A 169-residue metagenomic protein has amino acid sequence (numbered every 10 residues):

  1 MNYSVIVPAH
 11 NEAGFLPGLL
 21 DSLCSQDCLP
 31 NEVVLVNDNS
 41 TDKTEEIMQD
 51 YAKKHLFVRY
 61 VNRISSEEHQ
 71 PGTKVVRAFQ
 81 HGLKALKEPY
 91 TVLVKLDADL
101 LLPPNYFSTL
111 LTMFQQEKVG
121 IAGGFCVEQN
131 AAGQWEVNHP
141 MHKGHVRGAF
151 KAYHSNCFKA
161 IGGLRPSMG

Functional and structural regions predicted by a protein language model:
M1-S25: N-proximal low-complexity "stem/linker" segments adjacent to membrane-targeting elements
L20-D21, E45-E46, P104-Q115, F158: Short alpha-helix within the catalytic core of nucleotide-sugar-dependent glycosyltransferases
D21-E67: Acidic donor-binding segment of Leloir-type glycosyltransferases
V76-V92: Active-site nucleotide-sugar/metal-binding loop of Leloir-type enzymes
P89-L101: Short beta-strand-to-loop acidic/aromatic patch adjacent to the donor-nucleotide binding site
L101-E136: Conserved donor NDP-sugar-binding/catalytic core segment of glycosyltransferases
R147-G162: Conserved nucleotide-sugar donor-binding and metal-coordinating catalytic region shared by glycosyltransferases
S167-G169: Acidic donor-binding loop at a coil-to-helix junction in glycosyltransferase catalytic cores that engages
